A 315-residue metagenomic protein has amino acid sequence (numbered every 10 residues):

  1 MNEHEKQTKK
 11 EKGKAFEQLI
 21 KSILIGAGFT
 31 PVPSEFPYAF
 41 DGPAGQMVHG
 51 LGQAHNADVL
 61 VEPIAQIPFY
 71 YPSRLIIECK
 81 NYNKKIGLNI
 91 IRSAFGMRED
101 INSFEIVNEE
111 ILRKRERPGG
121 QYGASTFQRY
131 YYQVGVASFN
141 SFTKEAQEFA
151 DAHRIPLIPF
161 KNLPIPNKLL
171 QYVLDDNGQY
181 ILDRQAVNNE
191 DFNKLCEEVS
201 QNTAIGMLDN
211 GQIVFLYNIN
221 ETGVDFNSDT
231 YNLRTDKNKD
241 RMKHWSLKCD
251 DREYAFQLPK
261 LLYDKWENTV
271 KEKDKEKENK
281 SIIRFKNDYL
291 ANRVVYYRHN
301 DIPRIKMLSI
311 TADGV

Functional and structural regions predicted by a protein language model:
M1-V315: Mixed-charge (Asp/Glu-Lys/Arg
